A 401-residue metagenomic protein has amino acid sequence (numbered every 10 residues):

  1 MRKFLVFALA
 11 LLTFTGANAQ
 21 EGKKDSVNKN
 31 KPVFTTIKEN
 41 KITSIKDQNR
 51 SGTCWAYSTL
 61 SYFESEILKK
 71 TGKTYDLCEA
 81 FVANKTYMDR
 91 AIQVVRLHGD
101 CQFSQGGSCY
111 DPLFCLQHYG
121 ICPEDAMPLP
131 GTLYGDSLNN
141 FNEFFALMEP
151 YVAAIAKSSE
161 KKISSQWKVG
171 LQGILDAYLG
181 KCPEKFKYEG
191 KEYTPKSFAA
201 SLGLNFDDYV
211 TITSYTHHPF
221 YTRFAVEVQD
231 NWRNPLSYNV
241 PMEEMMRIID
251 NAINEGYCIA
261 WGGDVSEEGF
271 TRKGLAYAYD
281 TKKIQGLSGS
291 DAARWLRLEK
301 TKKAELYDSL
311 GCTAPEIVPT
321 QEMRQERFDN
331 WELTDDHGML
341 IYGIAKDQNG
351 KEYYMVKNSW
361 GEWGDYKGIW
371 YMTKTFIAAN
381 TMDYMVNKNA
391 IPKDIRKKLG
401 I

Functional and structural regions predicted by a protein language model:
M1-G22: Bacterial Sec-dependent N-terminal signal peptides
A10, G16-N18, S51, L113 (+1 more regions): A generic alpha-helix preference that emphasizes hydrophobic side chains
T15-A19, K69, Y75, D136-S137 (+4 more regions): Alpha-helix boundary/interfacial micro-motifs
K23-N28, T301-K303: Short N-terminal helix-initiation segments at or just after the protein's N-terminus
K29-G262, Y354-S359, G364-Y366: Active-site nucleophile-adjacent alpha helix/oxyanion-hole segment immediately C-terminal to the catalytic cysteine
V169-I401: Active-site signature of cysteine proteases
